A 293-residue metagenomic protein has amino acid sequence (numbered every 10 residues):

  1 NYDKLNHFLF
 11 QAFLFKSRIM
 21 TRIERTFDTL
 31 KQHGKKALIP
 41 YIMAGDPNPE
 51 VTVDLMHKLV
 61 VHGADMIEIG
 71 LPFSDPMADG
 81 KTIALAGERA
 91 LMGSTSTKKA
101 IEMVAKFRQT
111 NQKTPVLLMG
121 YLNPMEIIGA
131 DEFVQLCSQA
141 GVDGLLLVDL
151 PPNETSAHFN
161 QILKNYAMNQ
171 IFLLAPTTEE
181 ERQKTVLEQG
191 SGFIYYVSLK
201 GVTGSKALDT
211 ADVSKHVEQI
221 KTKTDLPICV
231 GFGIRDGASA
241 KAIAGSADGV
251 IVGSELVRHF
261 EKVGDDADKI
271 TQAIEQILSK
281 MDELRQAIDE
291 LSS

Functional and structural regions predicted by a protein language model:
I19-I39, V104-Q109: N-terminal amphipathic alpha-helix/helix-capping segment at the start of soluble metabolic enzymes
T21-R25, T29, D75-I83, T95-E102 (+6 more regions): Active-site-adjacent beta->alpha loops and helix N-cap segments on the catalytic face of soluble alpha/beta enzymes
P47-P49, I67-S96, S198-S205, F260-E261: Glycine-rich, proline-tolerant flexible connector loops at the mouths of alpha/beta enzymes
T52-H57, T178-L187, I234-V250: Catalytic cores of alpha/beta
I69-S74, G144-L146, P151-N153, Y196-G204 (+1 more regions): Glycine-rich phosphate-binding active-site loops on the catalytic face of alpha/beta enzymes
L71, A84-L150: Active-site beta->alpha loop and helix N-cap motifs at the rims of alpha/beta catalytic domains
T82-V116, I162-I171, A175, V213-L226 (+1 more regions): Alpha-helix-loop-beta-strand connector modules within alpha/beta enzyme cores
E218-T224, R235-K241, G245-S293: Alpha/beta catalytic cores of nucleotide-metabolism and tRNA/nucleoside-modifying enzymes
